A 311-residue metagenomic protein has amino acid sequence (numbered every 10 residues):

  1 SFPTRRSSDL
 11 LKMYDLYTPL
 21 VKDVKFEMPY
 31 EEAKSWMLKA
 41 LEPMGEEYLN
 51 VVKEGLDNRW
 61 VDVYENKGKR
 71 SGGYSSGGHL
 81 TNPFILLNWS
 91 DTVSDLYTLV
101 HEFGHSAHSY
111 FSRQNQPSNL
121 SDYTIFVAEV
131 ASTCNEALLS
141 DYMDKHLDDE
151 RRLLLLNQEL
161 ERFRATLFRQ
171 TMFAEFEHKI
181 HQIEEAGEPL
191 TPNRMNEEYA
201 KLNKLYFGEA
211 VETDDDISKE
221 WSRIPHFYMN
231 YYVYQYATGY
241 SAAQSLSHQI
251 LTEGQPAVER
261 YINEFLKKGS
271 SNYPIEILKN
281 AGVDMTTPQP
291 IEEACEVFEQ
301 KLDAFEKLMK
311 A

Functional and structural regions predicted by a protein language model:
S1, R5-F84: Contiguous, non-catalytic segments that form substrate-binding/exosite surfaces or channel walls
R6, L10-D15, D62, L99 (+6 more regions): C-terminal, non-catalytic "cap/extension" segments appended to globular domains
D15-F26, E42, E46, L80-V93 (+4 more regions): Glycine- and acidic
P29-A33, M37, L96, A128-A131 (+3 more regions): Hydrophobic (often cysteine-bearing) scaffold residues that line and stabilize catalytic clefts of nucleotide/cofactor
P43-N50, S76, H105, S109-P117 (+1 more regions): Conserved helix-loop functional segments at active or binding sites
D91-E102: Short alpha-helical catalytic segment bearing the HExxH-like zincin motif of zinc-dependent metalloproteases
Y97-T98, S109-T133: Post-HEXXH active-site segment of zinc metalloproteases
N119-A131, R162, P192, M229-Y236: Active-site metal-coordination segments of metallo-dependent hydrolases
